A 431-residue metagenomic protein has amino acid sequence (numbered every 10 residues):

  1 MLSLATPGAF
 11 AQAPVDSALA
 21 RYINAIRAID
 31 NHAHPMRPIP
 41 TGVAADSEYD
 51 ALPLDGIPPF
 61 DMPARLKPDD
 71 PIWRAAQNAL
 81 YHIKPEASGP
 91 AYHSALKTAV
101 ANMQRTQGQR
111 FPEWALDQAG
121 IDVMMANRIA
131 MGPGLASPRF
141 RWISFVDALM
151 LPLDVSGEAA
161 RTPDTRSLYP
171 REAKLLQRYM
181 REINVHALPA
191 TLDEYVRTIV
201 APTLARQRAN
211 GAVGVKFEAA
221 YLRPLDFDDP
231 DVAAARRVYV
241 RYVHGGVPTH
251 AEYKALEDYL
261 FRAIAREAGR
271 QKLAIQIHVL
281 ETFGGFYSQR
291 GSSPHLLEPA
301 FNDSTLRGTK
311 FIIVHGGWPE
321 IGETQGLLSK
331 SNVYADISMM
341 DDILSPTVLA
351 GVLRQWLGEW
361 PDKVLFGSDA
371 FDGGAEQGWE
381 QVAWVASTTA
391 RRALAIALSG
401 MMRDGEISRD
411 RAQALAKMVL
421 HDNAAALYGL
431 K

Functional and structural regions predicted by a protein language model:
A9-A11: Boundary at the C-terminal end of the N-terminal hydrophobic targeting segment
P14-N31, P38-A45, D50-A87, K97-N102 (+2 more regions): Mid-to-C-terminal alpha-helical segments outside catalytic/metal-binding sites
N24, V43-S144, L149-L153, P163 (+2 more regions): Alpha-helical scaffold segments that flank or form the walls of functional sites
I29-A33, V123-A126, F140-D147, V215-F217 (+4 more regions): Hydrophobic faces of well-ordered beta-strands that scaffold small-molecule active sites in alpha/beta enzyme cores
A51-P58, T165-V185, D229-A251, T388-G400: A solvent-exposed, charged loop/short amphipathic helix patch at secondary-structure junctions
L192-F217, R223-V333, T347-L365: Histidine/acidic residue-rich metal-binding segments in metalloenzymes
S292-I312, G316-K431: H/E-rich (His + Asp/Glu) clusters that bind or coordinate divalent metals
